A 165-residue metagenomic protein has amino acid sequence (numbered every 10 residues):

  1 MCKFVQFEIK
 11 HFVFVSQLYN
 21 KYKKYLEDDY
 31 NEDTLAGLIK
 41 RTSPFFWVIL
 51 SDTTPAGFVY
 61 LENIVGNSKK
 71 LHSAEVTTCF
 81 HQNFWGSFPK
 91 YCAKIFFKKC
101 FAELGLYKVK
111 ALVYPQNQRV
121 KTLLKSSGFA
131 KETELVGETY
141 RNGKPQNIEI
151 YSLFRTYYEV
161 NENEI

Functional and structural regions predicted by a protein language model:
M1-L18, T34, P44-I165: Acyl-donor (CoA/ACP) binding surface of acyl/acetyltransferases
K21-Y30, Q118: Short, positively charged
L26-F46: Active-site rim helix/loop that mediates acceptor-substrate recognition in acyltransferases
